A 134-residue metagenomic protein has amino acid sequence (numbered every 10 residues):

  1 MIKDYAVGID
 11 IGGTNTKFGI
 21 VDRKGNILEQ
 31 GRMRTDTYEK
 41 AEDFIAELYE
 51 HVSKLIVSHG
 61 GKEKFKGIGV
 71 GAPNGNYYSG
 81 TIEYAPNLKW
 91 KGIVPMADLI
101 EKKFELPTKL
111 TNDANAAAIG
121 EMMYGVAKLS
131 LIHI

Functional and structural regions predicted by a protein language model:
I2-D4, F104-E105: Alpha-helical hydrophobic/aromatic positions enriched in membrane-embedded helices and signal peptides
K3, K62-F65, S130: A general structural motif
K3-F44, I82-E83: Short glycine-rich, Thr/Ser-proximal phosphate-binding strand/loop in the N-terminal lobe of ATP-dependent enzymes
I11, P73-N74: Glycine-rich His-Gly loop
T16, G71-A72: Short loop/turn microsegments at loop-to-beta-strand junctions
A41, I45-Y49, V57, G67-I68 (+1 more regions): Glycine-rich phosphate-binding loop and adjoining helix at the ATP-binding site of ATP-dependent phosphoryl-transfer
